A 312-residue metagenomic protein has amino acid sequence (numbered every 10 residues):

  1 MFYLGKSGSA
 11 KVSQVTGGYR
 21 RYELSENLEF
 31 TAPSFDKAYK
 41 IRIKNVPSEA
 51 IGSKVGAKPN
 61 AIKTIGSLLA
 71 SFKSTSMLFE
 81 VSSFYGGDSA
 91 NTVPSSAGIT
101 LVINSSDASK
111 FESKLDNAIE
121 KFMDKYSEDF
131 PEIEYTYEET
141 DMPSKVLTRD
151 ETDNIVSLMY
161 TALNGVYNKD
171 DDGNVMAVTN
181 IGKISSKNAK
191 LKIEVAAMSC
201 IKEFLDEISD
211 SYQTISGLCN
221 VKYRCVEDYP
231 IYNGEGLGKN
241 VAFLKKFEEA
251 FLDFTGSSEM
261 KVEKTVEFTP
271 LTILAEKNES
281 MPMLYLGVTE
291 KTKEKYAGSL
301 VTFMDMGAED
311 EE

Functional and structural regions predicted by a protein language model:
F2-M198: Midchain, well-structured core segments that form catalytic/ion-binding scaffolds
Y3, K40, Y223, V262 (+1 more regions): Conserved beta-strand scaffold positions in the cores of enzyme catalytic domains, especially in NTP/NDP-utilizing
V46-I51, P230-I231, K291-K293: A short, flexible beta-alpha/helix-coil linker loop
S53, A57-A61, I103, D107 (+6 more regions): Catalytic cores of large soluble enzymes that bind and process phosphate-bearing ligands
S53-Y85, G236-M281: Active-site-adjacent substrate-binding region of metalloamidase/peptidase-like peptide-processing proteins
A57-T75, D107-A108, E151-K169, L205-S209 (+4 more regions): His/Asp/Glu-rich mid-to-C-terminal helical/loop segments that flank catalytic regions of hydrolases
M176-K192, A196, K245-E311: Zn-dependent metallopeptidase/amidohydrolase metal-coordination segment
S186-E194, M198-K246: C-terminal structural cap/anchor segments
